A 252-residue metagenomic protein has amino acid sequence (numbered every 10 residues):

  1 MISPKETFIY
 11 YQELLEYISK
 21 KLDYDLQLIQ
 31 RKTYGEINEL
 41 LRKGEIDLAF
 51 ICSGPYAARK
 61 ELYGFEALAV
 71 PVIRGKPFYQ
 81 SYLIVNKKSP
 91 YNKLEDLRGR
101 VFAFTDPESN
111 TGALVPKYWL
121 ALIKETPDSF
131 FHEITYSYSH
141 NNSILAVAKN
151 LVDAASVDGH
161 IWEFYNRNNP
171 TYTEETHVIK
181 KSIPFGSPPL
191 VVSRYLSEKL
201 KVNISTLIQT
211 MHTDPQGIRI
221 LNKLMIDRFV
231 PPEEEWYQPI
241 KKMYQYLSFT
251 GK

Functional and structural regions predicted by a protein language model:
M1-A57: Extracytoplasmic small-molecule ligand-binding "clamshell" domains of the periplasmic binding protein/Venus flytrap
M1-S19, R31, P77-I144, R219: Bilobed "Venus flytrap"/periplasmic-binding protein-like clamshell domains and structurally analogous long
S3-E13, F185-S187, V191-K252: An extracytoplasmic/periplasmic, membrane-proximal ligand-sensing/linker region
Y10, L14, T33, I37 (+10 more regions): Stable alpha-helical elements in mature extracytoplasmic
S19-D23, R42, I46, A121 (+4 more regions): Sec-exported extracytoplasmic/periplasmic mature domains
R31, E39-D96: Acidic, polar ligand-binding/catalytic clefts
G35-A49, L62-Y63, E95, H140-H160: Short helices/loops that flank or line small-molecule/ion binding pockets
R100-K199: Pocket-lining segment of extracytoplasmic ligand-binding domains
